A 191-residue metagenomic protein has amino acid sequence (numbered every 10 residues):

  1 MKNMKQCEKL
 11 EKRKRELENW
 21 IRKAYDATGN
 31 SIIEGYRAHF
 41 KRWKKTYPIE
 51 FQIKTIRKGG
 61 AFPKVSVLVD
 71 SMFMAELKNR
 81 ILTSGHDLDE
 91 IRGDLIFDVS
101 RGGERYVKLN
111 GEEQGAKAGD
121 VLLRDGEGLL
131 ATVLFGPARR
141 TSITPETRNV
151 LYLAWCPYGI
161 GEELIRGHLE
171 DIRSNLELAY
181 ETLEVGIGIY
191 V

Functional and structural regions predicted by a protein language model:
M1-V191: Non-transmembrane, aqueous-exposed alpha-helical and coiled segments at domain scale
